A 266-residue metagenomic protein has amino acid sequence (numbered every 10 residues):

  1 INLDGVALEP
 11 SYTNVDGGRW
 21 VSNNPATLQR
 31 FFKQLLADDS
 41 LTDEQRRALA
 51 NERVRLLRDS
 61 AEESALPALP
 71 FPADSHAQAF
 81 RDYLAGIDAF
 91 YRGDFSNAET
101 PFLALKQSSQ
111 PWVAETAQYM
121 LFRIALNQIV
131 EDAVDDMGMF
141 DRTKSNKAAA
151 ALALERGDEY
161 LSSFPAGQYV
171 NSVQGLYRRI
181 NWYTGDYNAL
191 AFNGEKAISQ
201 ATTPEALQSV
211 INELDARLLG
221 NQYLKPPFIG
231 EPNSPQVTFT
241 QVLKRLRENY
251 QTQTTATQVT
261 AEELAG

Functional and structural regions predicted by a protein language model:
I1-L103, V113-G266: Extracytoplasmic/secretory-pathway proteins
